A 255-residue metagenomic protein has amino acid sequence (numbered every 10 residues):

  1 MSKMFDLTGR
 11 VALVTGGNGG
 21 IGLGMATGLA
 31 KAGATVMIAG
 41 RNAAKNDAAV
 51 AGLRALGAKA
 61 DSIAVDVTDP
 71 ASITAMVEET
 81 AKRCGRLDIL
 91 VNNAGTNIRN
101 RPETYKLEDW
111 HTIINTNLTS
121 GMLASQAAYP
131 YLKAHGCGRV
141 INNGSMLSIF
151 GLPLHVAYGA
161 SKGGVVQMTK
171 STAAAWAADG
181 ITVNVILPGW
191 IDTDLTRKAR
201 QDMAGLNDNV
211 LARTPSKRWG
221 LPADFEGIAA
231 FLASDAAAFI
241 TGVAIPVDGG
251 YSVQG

Functional and structural regions predicted by a protein language model:
S2-F5, F150, A230, T241-G255: Short C-terminal tail/terminal secondary-structure segment of NAD(P)H-dependent dehydrogenase/reductase domains
V11, N18-G19, N42: Conserved glycine-rich cofactor-binding loop
V91, A177, T182, I240-G242: Short, small/polar-rich loop/turn modules that mediate ligand/substrate recognition or access, typified
R101-P102, K106-I114, L206, V210: Substrate-binding pocket helix/loop in short-chain dehydrogenase/reductase
S125, S161, T169: Active-site helix of classical SDR
P130, A174-A178, A238: Alpha-helical segment proximal to the catalytic Tyr-Lys
S145: Residue(s) in the substrate-gating loop at a strand-loop-helix junction that position the organic substrate next
